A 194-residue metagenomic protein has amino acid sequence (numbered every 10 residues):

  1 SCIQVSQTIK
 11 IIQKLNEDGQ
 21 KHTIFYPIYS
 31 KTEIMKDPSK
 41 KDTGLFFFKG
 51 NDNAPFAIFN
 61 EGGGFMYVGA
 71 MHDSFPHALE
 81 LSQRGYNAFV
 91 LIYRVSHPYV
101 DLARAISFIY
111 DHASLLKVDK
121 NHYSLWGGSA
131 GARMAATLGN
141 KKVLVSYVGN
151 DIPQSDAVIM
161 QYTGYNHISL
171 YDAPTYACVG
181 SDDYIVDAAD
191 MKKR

Functional and structural regions predicted by a protein language model:
S1-D52, K141: N-terminal cap/lid segment of alpha/beta-hydrolase-fold proteins
A54-G63, Y176: Short beta-strand element of the alpha/beta-hydrolase
N60-G64, T163, G180-S181: Glycine-rich His-Gly loop
G64-Y67, A88, F108: Serine-hydrolase catalytic-loop signature spanning alpha/beta hydrolases and amidase-signature enzymes
A70-F89: Short amphipathic alpha-helix adjacent to the substrate-entry channel of hydrolases
V100, R104-D172: Primarily recognizes the serine-hydrolase "nucleophile elbow" in alpha/beta-hydrolase and SGNH/GDSL folds
Y171, Y176-V179, D183: Short beta-strand/loop motif that positions the catalytic acidic residue of the alpha/beta-hydrolase fold
A173, D187-R194: Short alpha-helix in the alpha/beta-hydrolase fold that links the catalytic acid
